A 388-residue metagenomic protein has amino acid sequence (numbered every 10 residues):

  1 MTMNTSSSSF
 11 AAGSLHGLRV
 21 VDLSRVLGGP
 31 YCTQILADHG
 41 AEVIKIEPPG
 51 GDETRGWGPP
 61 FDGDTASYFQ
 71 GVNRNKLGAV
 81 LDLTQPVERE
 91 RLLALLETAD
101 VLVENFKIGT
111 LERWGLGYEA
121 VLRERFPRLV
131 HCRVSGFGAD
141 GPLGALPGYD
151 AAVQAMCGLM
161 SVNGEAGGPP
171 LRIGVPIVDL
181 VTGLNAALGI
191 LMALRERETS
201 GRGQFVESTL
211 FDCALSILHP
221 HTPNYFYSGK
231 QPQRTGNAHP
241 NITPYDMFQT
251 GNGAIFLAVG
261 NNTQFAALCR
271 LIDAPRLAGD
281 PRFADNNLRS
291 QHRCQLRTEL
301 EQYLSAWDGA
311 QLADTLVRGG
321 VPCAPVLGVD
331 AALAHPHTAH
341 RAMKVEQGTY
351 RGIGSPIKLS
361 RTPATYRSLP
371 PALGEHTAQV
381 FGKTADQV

Functional and structural regions predicted by a protein language model:
M1-T199, A372, H376-V388: N-terminal helix-loop segment corresponding to the beta1-alpha1 unit of nucleotide/adenylate-binding folds
T2-R19, Q249-T250, A331-V388: Terminal low-complexity tails and localization/encapsulation signals of metabolic enzymes
G50, G136-G138, L210-L215, N252-A254 (+2 more regions): Glycine-rich beta-alpha junction loops
A139, G167-V175, E198-A214, Q233-P240 (+1 more regions): Conserved Rossmann-fold dehydrogenase catalytic segment
P169-I177, Q249-G253, T362-T365: Flexible glycine/proline-enriched surface loops and loop-helix/loop-strand junctions
G183-G203, S216-Y227, C269-R276: Oxidoreductase and adenylate-handling cofactor-binding alpha/beta cores
T243-G319, C323: Aromatic-enriched alpha-helical interface/lid elements that frame and gate functional surfaces
V317-A339: Conserved PLP cofactor-binding pocket of PLP-dependent enzymes
